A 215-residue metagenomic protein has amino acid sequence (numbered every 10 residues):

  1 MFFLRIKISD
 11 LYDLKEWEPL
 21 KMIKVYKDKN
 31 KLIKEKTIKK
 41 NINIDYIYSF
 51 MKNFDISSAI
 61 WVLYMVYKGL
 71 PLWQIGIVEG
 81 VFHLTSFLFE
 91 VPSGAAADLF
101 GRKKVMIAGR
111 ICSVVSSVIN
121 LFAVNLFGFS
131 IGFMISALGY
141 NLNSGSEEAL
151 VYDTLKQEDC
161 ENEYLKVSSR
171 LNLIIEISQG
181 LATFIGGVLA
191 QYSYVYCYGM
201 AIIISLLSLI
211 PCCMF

Functional and structural regions predicted by a protein language model:
E35-L88: Helix-loop boundary and gating motifs at the non-cytosolic
I111-V124: C-terminal ends and interior cores of transmembrane alpha-helices in multi-pass membrane transporters/permeases
L121-F133: Helix-loop junctions at membrane interfaces in 12-TM secondary transporters
I135-I175: Cytoplasmic helix-loop-helix junction between adjacent transmembrane helices in 12-TM secondary transporters
Q179-G199: Transmembrane alpha-helix termini and helix-breaking/packing motifs in multi-pass membrane transporters
C197-C213: Symmetry-related core transmembrane helices of the 12-TM Major Facilitator Superfamily/SLC fold
